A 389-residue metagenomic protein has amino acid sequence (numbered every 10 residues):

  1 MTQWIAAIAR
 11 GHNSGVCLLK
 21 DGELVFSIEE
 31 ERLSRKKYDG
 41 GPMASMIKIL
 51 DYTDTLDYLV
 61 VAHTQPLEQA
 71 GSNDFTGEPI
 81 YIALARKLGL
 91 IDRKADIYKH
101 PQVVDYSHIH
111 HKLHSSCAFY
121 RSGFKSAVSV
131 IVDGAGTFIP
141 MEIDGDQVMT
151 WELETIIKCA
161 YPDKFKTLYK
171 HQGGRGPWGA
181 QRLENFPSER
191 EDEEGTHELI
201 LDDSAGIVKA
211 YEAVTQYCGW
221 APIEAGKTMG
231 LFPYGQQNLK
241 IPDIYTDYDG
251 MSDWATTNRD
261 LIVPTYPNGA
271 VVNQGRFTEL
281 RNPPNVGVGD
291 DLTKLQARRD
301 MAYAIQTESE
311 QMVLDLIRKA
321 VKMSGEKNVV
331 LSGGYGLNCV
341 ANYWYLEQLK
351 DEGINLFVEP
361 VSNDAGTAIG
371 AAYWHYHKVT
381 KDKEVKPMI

Functional and structural regions predicted by a protein language model:
M1-I389: Short acidic/glycine-rich loops and adjacent helix/strand connectors that line catalytic pockets where negatively
